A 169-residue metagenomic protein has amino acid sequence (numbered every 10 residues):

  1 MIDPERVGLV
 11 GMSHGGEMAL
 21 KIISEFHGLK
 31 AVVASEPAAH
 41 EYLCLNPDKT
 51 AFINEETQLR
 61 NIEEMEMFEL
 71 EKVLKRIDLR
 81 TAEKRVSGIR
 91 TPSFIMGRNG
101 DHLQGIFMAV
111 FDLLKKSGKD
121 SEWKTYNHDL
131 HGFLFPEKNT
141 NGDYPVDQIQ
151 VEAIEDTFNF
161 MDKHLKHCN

Functional and structural regions predicted by a protein language model:
M1-S13: Gly/Ser-rich "nucleophile elbow"/oxyanion-hole loop immediately N-terminal to the catalytic nucleophile in hydrolases
G11-K21: Glycine-rich nucleophile elbow surrounding the catalytic serine of serine-hydrolase chemistry
L20-L70: Hydrolase active-site cap/lid region
E69-R85, T91: Active-site nucleophile elbow and catalytic-triad environment of alpha/beta-hydrolase enzymes
I89, I95-G97: Short beta-strand/loop motif that positions the catalytic acidic residue of the alpha/beta-hydrolase fold
R98-H102, H128-L130: Acidic beta-to-alpha connecting loop that harbors the catalytic carboxylate
H102-M108: Conserved alpha/beta-hydrolase "acid-adjacent" motif
D120-N169: C-terminal catalytic histidine-bearing segment of alpha/beta-hydrolase fold enzymes
